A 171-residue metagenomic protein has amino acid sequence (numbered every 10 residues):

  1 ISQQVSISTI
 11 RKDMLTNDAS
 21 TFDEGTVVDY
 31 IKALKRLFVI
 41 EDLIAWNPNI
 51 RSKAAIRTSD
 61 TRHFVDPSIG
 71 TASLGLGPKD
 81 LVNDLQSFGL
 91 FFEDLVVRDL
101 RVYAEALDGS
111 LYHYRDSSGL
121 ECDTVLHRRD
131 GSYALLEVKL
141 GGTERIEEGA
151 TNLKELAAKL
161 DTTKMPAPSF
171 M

Functional and structural regions predicted by a protein language model:
I1-S132: Accessory nucleic acid-recognition modules appended to NTPase machines
L74-L76, E137, E147-E148: Short conserved micro-motifs at the rims of enzyme active sites and ligand-binding pockets
H127, Y133-E144: Active-site ExK catalytic segment of metal-dependent nucleases
S132-L135, S169-M171: Hydrophobic beta-strand segments of well-ordered beta-sheets in folded domains
L140-M171: Catalytic cores of nucleic-acid endonucleases
